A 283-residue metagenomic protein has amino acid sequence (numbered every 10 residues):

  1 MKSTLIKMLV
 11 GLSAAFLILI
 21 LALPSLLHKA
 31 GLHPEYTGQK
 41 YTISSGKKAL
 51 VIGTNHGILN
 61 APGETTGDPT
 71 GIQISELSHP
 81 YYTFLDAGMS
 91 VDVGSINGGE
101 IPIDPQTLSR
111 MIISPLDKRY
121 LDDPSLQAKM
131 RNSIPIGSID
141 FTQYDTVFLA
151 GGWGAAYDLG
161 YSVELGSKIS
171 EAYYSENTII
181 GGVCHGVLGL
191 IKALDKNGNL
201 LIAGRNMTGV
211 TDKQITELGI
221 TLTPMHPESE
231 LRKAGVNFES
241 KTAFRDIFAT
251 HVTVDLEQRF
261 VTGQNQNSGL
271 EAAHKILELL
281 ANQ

Functional and structural regions predicted by a protein language model:
K2-N177, L188-Q283: Extended, subdomain-level signal for the structured scaffold at the beginning of enzyme domains
I180: Conserved, well-structured core segments that form or line functional sites
C184-G186: Catalytic nucleophile serine of serine hydrolases, specifically the conserved "nucleophile elbow" pentapeptide
